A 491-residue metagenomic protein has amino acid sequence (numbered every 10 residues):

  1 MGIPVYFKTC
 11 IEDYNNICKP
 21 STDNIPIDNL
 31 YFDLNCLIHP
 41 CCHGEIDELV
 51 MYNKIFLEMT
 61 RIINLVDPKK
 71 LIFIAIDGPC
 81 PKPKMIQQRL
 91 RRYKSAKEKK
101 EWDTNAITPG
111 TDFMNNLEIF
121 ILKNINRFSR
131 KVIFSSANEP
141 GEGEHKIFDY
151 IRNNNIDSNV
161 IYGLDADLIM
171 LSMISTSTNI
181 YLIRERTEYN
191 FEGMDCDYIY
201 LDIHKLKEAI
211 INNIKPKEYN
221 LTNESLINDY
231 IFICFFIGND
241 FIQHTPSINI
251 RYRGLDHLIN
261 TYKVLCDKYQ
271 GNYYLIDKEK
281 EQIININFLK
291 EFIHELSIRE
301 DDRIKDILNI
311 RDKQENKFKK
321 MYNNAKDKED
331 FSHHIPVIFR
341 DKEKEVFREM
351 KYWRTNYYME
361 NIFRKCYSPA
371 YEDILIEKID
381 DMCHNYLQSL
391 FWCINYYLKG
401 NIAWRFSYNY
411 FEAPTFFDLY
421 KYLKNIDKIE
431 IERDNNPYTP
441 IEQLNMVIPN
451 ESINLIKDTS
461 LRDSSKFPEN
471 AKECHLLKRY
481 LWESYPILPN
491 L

Functional and structural regions predicted by a protein language model:
M1-L491: Noncatalytic, typically N-terminal accessory segments of nucleic acid-processing enzymes and closely related
